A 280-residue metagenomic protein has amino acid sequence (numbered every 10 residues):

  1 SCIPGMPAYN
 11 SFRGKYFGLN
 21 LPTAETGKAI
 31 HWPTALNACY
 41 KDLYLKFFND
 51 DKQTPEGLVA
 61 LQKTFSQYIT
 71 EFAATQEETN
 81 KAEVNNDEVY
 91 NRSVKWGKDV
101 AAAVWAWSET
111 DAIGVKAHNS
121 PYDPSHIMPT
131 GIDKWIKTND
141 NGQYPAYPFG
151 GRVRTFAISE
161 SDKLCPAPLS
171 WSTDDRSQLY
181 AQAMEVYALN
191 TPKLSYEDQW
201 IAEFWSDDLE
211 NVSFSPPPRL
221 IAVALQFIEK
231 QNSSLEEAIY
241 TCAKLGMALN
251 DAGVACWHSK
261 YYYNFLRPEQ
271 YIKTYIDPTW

Functional and structural regions predicted by a protein language model:
S1-W280: Acidic/polar surface patches and capping/hinge elements
